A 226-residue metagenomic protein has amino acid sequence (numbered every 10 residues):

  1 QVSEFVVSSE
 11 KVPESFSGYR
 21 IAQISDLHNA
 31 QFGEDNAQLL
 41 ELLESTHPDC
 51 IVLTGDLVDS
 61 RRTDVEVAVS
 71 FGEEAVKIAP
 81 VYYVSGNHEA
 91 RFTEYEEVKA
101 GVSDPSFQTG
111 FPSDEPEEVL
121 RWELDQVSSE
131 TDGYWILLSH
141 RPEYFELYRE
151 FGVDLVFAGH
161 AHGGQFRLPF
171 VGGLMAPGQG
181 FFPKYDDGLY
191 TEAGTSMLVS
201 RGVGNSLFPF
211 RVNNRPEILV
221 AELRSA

Functional and structural regions predicted by a protein language model:
Q1-K11: N-terminal membrane-anchoring alpha-helices
S15-P105: Membrane-embedded segments
G18-H28, A100, S106-T109, S113 (+2 more regions): Active-site-proximal beta-strand elements of phosphoester/diester hydrolases
L27-Q31, V58-R62, F111-P116, Y134-W135 (+1 more regions): Short, flexible loop segments at the rims of nucleotide/cofactor-binding pockets, characterized by
N29, L57-S60, N87-R91, Q108 (+3 more regions): Solvent-exposed loop/turn segments at secondary-structure junctions within structured extracellular/periplasmic domains
K77-P80, G133, E192-T195: A short helix->loop->beta-strand "cap" motif at the edges of active sites that frequently abuts
T93-W135, F145-E146, F151, F208-V212: Binuclear metal-dependent hydrolase catalytic cores centered on His/Asp/Glu-rich metal-binding motifs
I136, R141-L219: Conserved beta-sheet core of the metallophosphoesterase superfamily
